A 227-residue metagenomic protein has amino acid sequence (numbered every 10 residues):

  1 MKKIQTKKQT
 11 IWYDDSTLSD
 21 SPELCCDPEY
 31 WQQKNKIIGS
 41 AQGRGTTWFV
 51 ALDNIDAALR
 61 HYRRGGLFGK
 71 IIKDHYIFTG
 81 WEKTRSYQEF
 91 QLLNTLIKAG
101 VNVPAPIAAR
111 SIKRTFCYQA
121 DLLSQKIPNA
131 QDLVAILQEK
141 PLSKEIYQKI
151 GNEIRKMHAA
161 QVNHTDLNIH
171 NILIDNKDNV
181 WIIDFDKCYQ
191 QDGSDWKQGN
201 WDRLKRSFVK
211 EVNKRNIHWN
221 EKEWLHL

Functional and structural regions predicted by a protein language model:
M1-I38: Juxta-kinase regulatory segment immediately upstream of eukaryotic protein kinase catalytic domains
L24-Q131, R155, A159: Conserved ATP-binding subdomain of kinase catalytic cores across diverse folds
W81-T84, L142, G193-W196: Short alpha-helix boundary/capping segments
D132-P141: AlphaC helix of the protein kinase catalytic domain
E145-E153: Conserved alphaE helix
Q161, D166, D184: Conserved catalytic-loop position in the HRD/HxD motif
L167-I174: Hydrophobic residue at the +6 position relative to the catalytic HRD Asp in the kinase catalytic loop
D175-L227: C-lobe/activation-segment region of protein kinase-like
